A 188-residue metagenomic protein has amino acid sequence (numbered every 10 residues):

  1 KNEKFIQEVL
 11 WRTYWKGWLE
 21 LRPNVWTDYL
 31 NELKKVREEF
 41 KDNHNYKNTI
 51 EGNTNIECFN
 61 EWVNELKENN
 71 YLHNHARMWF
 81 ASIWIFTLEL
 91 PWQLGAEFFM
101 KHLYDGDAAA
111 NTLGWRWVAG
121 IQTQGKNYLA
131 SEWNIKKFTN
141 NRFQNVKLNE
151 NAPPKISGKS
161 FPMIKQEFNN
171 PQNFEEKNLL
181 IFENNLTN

Functional and structural regions predicted by a protein language model:
K1-N74, S82-N188: C-terminal catalytic domain of photolyase/cryptochrome flavoproteins, centering on the FAD-binding pocket
W79: Short, conserved phosphate-binding/catalytic loop or strand-edge motifs used in phosphoryl-/nucleotidyl-transfer
